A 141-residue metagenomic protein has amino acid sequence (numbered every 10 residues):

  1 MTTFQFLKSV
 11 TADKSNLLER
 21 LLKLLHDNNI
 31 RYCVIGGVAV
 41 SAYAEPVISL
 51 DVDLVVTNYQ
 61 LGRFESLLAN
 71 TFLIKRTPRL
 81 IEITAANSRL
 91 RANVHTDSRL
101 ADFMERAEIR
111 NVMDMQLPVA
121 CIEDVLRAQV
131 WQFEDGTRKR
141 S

Functional and structural regions predicted by a protein language model:
M1-S141: Compositionally biased terminal segments of proteins
